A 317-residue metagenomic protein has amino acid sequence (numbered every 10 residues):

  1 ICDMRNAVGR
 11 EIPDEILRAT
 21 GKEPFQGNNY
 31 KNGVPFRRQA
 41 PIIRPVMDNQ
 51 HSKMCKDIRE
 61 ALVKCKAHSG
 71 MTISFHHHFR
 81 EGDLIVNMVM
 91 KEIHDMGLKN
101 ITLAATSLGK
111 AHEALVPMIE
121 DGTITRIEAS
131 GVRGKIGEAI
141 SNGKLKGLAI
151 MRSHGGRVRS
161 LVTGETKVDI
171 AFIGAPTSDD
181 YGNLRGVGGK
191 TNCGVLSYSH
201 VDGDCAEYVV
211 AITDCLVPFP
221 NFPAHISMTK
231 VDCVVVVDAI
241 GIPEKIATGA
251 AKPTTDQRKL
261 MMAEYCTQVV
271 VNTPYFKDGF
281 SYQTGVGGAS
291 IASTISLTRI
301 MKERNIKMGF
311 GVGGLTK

Functional and structural regions predicted by a protein language model:
I1-K317: Conserved alpha/beta enzyme-core scaffold
